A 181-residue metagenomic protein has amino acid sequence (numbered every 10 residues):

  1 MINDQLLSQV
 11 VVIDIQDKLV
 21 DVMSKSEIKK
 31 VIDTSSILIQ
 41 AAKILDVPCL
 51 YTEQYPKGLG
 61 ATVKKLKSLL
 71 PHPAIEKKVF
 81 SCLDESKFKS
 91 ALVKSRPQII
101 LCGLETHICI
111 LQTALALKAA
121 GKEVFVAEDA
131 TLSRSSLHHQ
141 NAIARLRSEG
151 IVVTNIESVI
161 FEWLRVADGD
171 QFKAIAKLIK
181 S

Functional and structural regions predicted by a protein language model:
I2-Q9, G58-S181: Active-site-adjacent betaalpha module
Q5-V10, S24-Y51: A short alpha/beta connector and helix-capping loop motif
V10-Q16: Short acidic catalytic loops
Q16, Y55, K78: Anionic group-transfer/hydrolysis microenvironments
Q16-D17, E128: Short, histidine-centered active-site or binding-site loop motifs used for metal coordination, general acid-base
K18-V22: Short acidic, Gly/Ser-rich segments with clustered Asp/Glu that frequently serve as metal-coordination loops in enzyme
P48-E53, F125-D129: Short internal beta-strands
